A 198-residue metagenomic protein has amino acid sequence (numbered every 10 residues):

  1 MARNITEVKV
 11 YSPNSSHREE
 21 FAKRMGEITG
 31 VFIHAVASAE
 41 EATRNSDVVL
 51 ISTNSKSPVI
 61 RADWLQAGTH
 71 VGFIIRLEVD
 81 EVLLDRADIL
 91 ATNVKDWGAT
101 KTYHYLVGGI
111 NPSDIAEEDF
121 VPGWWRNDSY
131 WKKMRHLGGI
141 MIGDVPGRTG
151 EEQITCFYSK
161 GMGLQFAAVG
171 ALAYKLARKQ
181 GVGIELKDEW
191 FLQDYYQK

Functional and structural regions predicted by a protein language model:
M1-I28: NAD(P)-binding Rossmann-fold cofactor-contacting core
E7-Y11, Q66, E185-E189: Beta-strand segments within the central parallel beta-sheet cores of soluble alpha/beta enzyme folds
V8-K9, H34, T155: A structural signal for isolated positions on well-ordered beta-strands in alpha/beta enzyme cores
V10-Y11, G72, S159: Glycine- and other small-residue-rich loops at beta-strand/loop junctions that grip anionic moieties
P13-S16, E20, R44, Q66 (+2 more regions): Conserved active-site and cofactor/substrate-binding residues in soluble primary-metabolism enzymes
H17, D80, Y195: Flexible, glycine-rich phosphate/dinucleotide-binding loops and adjacent beta-alpha linkers at cofactor/substrate
G30-F120: Rossmann-like adenosine-cofactor binding region
L83-Y196: Adenosine-phosphate binding glycine-rich loop
